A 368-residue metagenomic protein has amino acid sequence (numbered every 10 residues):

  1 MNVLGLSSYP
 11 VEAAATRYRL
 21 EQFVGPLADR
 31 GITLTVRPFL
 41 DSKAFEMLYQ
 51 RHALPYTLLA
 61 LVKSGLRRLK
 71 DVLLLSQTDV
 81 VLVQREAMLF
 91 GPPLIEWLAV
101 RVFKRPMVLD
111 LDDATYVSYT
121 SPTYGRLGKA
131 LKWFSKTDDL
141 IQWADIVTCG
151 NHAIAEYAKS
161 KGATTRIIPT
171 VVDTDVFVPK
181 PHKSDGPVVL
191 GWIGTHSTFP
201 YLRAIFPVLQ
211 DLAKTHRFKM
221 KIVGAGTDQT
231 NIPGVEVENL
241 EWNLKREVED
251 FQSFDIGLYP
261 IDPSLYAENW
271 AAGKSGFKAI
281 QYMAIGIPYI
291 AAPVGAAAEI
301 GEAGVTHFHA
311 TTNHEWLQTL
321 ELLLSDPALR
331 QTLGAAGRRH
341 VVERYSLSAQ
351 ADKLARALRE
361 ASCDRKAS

Functional and structural regions predicted by a protein language model:
V11-P26, V36, D173-V176, K183-S253: Conserved catalytic-core segment of nucleotide-activated headgroup transferases in glycan assembly
L40-A53, M107-T137, G186, P263: Acceptor-binding helix/loop patch of EC 2.4 sugar-transfer enzymes, predominantly nucleotide-sugar-dependent
G65-Q77, G91-D110, T115-S118, L127-V147: Membrane-proximal helix-turn-helix segments that form the acceptor-binding/catalytic region of lipid-linked
A153, V171: Carbohydrate-associated surface elements
P200, E241-A284, I290-G301: Nucleotide-sugar-dependent
A303-H314, L322-A328: Conserved acidic donor-binding segment of nucleotide-sugar-dependent glycosyltransferases
L322, L329-R344, Q350-K353: A short, well-ordered alpha-helix in the C-terminal region of glycosyltransferases
L347-S368: C-terminal alpha-helical cap of glycosyltransferases
